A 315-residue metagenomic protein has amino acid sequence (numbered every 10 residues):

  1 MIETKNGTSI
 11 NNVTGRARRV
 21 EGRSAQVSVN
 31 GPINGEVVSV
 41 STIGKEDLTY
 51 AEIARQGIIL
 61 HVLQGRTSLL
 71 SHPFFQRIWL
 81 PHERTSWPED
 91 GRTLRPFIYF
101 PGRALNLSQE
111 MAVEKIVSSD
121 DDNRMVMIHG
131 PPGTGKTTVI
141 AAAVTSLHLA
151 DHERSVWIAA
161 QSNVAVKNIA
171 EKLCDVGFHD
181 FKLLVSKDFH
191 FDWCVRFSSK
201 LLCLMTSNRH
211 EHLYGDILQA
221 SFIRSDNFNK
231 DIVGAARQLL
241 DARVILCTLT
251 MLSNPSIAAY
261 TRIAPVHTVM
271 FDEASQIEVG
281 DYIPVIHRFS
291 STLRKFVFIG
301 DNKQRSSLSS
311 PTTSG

Functional and structural regions predicted by a protein language model:
M1-V117, D192-F222: Pre-ATPase regulatory/linker segments immediately N-terminal to the P-loop/RecA-like helicase/translocase core
N34, T145, L173-V176, S199-L201 (+2 more regions): Short secondary-structure boundary/capping segments
K115-M125, L149-D151: Phosphate-binding P-loop
M127-T134, V139, A143-C174, F181-V185: Conserved RecA-like ASCE P-loop NTPase motor core of nucleic-acid helicases/translocases
D151, S162, T250-L252, A259-Y260 (+1 more regions): Conserved helicase motor core of SF1/SF2 NTP-dependent helicases
V166-N168, F191-V195, R305-S309: Switch/connector loops and helix/strand junctions flanking conserved nucleotide-binding motifs in nucleotide-processing
A170-V244, S256: A substrate-engagement module of RecA-like helicase motors
